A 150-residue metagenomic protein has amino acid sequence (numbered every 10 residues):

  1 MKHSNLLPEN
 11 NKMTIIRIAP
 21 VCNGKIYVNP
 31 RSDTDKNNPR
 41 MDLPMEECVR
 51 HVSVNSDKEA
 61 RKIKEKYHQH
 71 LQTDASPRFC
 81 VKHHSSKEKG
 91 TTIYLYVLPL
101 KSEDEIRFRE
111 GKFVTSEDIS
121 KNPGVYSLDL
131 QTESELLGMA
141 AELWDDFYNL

Functional and structural regions predicted by a protein language model:
K2-V28, V49: Conserved N-terminal beta-strand and adjoining loop/helix that marks the start of the Nudix/MutT-like hydrolase domain
S4, K62, F108-E110: Positively charged, low-complexity intrinsically disordered regions
K12-T14, C22, D74-A75, V81-K112 (+1 more regions): Active-site-adjacent beta-strand/loop module that shapes the phosphate/pyrophosphate-binding cleft
K25-H70: Conserved Nudix-box catalytic region and its N-terminal flanking loop in Nudix hydrolases and closely related
D35-M41, I106-L150: Nudix hydrolase/Nudix homology domain
